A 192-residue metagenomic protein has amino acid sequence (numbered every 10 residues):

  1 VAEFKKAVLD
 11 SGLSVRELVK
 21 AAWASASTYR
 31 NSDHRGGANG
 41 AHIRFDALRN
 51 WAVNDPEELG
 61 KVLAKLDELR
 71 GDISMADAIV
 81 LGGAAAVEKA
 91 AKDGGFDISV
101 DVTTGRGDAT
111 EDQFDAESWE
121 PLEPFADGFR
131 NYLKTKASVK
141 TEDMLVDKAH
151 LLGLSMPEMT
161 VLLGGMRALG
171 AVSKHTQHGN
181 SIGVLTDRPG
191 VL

Functional and structural regions predicted by a protein language model:
V1-L192: Long, well-ordered alpha/beta core segments of mature domains
